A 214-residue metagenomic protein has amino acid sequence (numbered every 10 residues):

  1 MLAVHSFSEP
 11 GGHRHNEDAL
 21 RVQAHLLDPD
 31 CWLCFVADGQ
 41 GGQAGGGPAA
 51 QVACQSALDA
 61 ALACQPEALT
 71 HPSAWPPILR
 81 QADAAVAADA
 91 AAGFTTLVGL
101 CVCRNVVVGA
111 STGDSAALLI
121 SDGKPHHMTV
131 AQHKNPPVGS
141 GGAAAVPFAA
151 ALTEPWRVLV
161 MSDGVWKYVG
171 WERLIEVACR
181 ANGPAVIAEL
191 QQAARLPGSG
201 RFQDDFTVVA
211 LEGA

Functional and structural regions predicted by a protein language model:
M1-A214: PP2C/PPM-type serine/threonine phosphatase catalytic domain
